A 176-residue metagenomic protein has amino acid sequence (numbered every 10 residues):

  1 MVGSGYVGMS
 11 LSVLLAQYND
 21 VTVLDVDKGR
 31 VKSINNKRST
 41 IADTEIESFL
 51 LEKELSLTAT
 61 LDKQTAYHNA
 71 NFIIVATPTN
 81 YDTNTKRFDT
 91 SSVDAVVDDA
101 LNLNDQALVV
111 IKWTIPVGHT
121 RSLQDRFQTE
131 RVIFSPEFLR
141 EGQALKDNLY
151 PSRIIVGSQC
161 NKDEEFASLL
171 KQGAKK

Functional and structural regions predicted by a protein language model:
M1-R38: NAD(P)+-binding Rossmann beta1-loop-alpha1 motif at the extreme N-terminus of oxidoreductases
N36-F49: N-terminal FAD cofactor-binding segment of flavoenzymes
I46-N71: A structured beta-alpha segment of the ubiquitous adenosine-cofactor-binding alpha/beta core
H68-F72, N104-A107: Short acidic/histidine-rich motifs immediately flanking catalytic phosphotransfer sites in two-component signaling
I73-V75, I111: Redox-cofactor binding/interface segments in oxidoreductases and associated redox assembly factors
T77-T79, T114, C160: Short glycine-/small-residue-rich Rossmann-like dinucleotide-binding loops
Y81-A144: Rossmann-like NAD(P)(H) cofactor-binding subdomain of soluble oxidoreductases
S122-I133, R140-K176: Internal alpha-helical scaffold of NAD(P)-dependent oxidoreductase catalytic cores
